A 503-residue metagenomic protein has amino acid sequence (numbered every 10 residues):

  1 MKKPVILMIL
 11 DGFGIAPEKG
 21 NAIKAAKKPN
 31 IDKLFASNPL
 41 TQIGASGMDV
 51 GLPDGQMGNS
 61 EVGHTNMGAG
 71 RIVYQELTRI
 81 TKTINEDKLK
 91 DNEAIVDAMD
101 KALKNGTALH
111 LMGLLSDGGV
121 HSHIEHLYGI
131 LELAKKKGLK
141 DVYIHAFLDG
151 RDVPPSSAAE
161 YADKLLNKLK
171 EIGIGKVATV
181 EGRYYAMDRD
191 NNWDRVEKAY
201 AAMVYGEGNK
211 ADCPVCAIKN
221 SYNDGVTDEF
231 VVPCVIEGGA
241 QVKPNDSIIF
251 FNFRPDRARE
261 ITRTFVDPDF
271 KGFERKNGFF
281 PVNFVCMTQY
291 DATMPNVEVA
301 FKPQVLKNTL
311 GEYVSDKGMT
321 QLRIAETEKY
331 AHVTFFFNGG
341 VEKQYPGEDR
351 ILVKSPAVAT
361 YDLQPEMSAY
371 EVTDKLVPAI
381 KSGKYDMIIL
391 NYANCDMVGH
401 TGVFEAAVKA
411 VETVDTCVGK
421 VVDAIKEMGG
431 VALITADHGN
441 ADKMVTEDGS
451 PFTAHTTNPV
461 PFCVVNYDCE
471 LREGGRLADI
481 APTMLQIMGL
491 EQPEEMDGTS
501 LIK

Functional and structural regions predicted by a protein language model:
M1-K503: Feature captures the catalytic ectodomains and active-site-proximal regions of enzymes that hydrolyze or transfer
